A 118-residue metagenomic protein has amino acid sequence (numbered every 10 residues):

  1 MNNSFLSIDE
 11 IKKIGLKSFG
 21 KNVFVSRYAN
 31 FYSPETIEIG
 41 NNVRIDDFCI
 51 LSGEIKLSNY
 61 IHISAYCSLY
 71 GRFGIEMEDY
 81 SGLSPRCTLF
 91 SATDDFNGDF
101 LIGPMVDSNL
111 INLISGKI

Functional and structural regions predicted by a protein language model:
M1-F19: Extreme N-terminal tail/first-helix region
N2-I8, R27-I39, R44-I118: Flexible, glycine/small-residue-enriched loop-and-beta-strand segment within the central core of proteins
